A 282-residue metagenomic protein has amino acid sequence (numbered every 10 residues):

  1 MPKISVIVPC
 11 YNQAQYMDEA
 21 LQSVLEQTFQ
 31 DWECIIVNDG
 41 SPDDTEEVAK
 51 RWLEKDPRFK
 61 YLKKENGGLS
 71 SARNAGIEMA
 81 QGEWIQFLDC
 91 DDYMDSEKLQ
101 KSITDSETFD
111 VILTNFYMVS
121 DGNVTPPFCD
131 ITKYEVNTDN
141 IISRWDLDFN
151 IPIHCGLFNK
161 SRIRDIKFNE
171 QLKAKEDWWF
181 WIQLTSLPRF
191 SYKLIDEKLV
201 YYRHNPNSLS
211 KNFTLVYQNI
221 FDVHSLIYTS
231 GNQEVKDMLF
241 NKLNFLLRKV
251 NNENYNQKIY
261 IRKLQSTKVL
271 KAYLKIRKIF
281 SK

Functional and structural regions predicted by a protein language model:
P2-S5, S23, E33, W179: Cell-envelope/extracellular polymer assembly enzymes that use nucleotide-activated donors
Q13-E26: Short, well-formed alpha-helical segments that are part of the catalytic scaffolds of diverse glycosyltransferases
A20, K64-A80, K101: Glycine-rich, basic loop-to-helix element that forms the pyrophosphate-binding segment of sugar-nucleotide handling
S23, Q30, N38-E47, D89: A conserved acidic beta->alpha catalytic loop
I85: Short aromatic/hydrophobic "clamp" motif used to bind/position activated sugar donors
E97-P127: Conserved donor NDP-sugar-binding/catalytic core segment of glycosyltransferases
E135-V223: Conserved nucleotide-sugar donor-binding catalytic segment
F240-K282: Boundary detector for helix-to-coil junctions that initiate low-complexity/charged tails
